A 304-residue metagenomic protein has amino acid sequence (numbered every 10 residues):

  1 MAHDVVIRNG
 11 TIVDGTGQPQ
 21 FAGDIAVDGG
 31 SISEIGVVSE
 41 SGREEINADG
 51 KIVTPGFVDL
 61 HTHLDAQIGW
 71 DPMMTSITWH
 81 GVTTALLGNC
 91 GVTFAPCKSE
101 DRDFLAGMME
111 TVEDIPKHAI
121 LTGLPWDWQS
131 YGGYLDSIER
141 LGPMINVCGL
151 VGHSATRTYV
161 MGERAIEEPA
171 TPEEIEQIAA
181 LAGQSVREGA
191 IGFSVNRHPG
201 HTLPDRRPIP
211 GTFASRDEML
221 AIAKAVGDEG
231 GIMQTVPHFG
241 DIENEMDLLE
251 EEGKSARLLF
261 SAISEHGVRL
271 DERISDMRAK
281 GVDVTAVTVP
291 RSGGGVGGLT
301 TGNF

Functional and structural regions predicted by a protein language model:
M1-V6, T11-G56: Histidine-rich, glycine-flanked metal-binding segment
I7, E44-I46, L86, C148 (+1 more regions): Hydrophobic/aromatic beta-strand patches that form the interior of the parallel beta-sheet core in alpha/beta enzyme
G10, I25, G30, G50 (+5 more regions): Divalent metal-coordination and catalytic microenvironments
G15, C90, H198: Flexible loop residues that form catalytic and substrate-binding hotspots at small-molecule/glycan-binding clefts
K51, H63-A66, C90-T93, F239 (+1 more regions): Acidic, glycine-rich active-site loops and adjacent beta-strand->loop/helix elements that engage anionic groups
I52-M74: Di-metal (Zn2+ and/or Mg2+/Mn2+) metal-binding site signature of metallo-dependent hydrolases with the MBL/beta-CASP
W70-I191: Divalent-metal coordination cores built from histidine and acidic residues
G132-L135, E139-P143, E168-F304: Histidine/acidic residue-rich metal-binding segments in metalloenzymes
